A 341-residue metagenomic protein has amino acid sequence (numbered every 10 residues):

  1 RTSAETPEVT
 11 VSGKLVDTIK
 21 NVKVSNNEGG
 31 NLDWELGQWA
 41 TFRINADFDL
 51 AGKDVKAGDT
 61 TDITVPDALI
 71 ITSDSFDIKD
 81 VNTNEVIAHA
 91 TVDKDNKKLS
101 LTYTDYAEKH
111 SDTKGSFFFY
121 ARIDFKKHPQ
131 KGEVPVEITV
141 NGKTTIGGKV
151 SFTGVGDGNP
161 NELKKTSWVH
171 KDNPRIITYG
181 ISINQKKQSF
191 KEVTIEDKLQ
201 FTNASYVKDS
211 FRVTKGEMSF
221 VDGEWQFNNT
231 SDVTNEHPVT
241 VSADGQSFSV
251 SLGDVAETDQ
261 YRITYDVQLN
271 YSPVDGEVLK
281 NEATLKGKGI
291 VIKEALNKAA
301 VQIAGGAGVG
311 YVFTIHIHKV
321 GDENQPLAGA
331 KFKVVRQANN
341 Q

Functional and structural regions predicted by a protein language model:
T2-D54, H128-E192, E196-F201, N281 (+3 more regions): Serine/threonine-rich, low-complexity linker/repeat segments that form flexible spacers/stalks
E5-D112: Post-signal peptide N-terminal segment of secreted/secretory-pathway proteins
V22-V24, I44-A46, I63, F76-I78 (+14 more regions): Hydrophobic beta-strand residues in large extracellular and virion-surface proteins
G29-E35, T83-Q130, F220-Y271: Extracellular adhesion/glycan-binding regions together with long Ser/Thr- and acidic-residue-rich low-complexity tracts
D47-S73, I181-F220, L327-A330: Low-complexity, serine/threonine/proline/glycine-rich extracellular segments that form mucin-like
A57-D62, D67, F76, K109-G154 (+2 more regions): Serine/threonine-enriched low-complexity regions used as flexible
K331-Q341: Short amphipathic beta-strand segments in non-cytosolic proteins
